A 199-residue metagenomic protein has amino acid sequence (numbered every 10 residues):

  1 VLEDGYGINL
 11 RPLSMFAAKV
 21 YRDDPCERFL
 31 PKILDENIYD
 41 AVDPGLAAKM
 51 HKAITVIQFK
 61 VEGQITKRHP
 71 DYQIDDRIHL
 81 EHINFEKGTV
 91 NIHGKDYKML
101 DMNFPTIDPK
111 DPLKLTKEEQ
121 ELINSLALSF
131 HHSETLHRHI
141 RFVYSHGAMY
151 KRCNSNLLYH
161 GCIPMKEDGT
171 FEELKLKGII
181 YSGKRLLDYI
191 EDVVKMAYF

Functional and structural regions predicted by a protein language model:
V1-F199: Feature recognizes metal-dependent phosphohydrolase scaffolds
